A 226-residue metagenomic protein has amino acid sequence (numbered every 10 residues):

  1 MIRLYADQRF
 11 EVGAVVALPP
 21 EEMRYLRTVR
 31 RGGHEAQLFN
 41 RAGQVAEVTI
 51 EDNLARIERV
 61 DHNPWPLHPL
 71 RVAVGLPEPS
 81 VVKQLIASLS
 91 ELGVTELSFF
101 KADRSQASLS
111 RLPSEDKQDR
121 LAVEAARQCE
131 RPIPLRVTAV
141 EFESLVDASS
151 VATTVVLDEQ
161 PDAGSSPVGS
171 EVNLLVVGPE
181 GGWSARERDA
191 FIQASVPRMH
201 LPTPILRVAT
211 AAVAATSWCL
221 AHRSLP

Functional and structural regions predicted by a protein language model:
M1-N63: N-terminal positively charged helical leader segments and presequences
Q8, P20-E21, R41-A42, L76 (+3 more regions): Fold-independent oxyanion-binding glycine-rich loops and adjacent beta-strand/coil segments at enzyme active sites
H62-V155: RNA substrate-binding interface of SAM-dependent RNA methyltransferases
V74-G75, E180, P204, V208: Glycine- and other small-residue-rich loops at beta-strand/loop junctions that grip anionic moieties
I86, R111, V168-G169, E187-A190 (+1 more regions): Short amphipathic alpha-helical segments
A148-A190, V196-L201: Active-site/ligand-binding-proximal alpha/beta "capping" segment
A185-P226: Structured adenosyl-cofactor binding patch, chiefly the S-adenosyl-L-methionine
